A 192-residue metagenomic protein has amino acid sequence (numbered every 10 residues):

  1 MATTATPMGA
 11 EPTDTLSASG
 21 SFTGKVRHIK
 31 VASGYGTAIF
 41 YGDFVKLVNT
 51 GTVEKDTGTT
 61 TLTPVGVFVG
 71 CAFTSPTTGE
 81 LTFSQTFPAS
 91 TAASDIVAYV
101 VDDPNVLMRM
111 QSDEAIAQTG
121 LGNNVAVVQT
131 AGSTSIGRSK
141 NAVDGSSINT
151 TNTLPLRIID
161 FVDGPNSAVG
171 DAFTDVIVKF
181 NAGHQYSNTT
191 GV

Functional and structural regions predicted by a protein language model:
M1-V192: Surface-exposed, low-hydrophobicity beta-strand/loop segments enriched in small/polar/acidic residues
